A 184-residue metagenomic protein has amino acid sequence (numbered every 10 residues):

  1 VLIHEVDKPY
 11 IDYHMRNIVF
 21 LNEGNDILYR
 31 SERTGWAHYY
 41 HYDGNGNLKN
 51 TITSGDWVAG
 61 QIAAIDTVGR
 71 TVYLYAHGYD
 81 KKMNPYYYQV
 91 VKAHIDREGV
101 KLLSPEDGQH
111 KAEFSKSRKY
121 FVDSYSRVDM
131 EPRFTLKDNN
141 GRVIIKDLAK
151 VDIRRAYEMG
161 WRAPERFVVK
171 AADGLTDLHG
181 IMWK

Functional and structural regions predicted by a protein language model:
V1-V6, R16, Q61-I65, Y88 (+1 more regions): Non-catalytic accessory segments flanking enzyme active sites
I3, Y40, T53: A short local structural element in Rossmann-fold oxidoreductases
V6, S31, D43-G46, D56 (+2 more regions): Short, flexible loop/turn elements at secondary-structure junctions
P9-I11: Sequence/structural signature of outer-membrane beta-barrel proteins
I18-G35, D43, I52-T53, D66 (+5 more regions): Beta-strand C-termini and the immediately following turn/loop, strongest in propeller blades
A37-Y39, N47, Y86-V90, E98 (+1 more regions): Repetitive beta-architecture junctions, highlighting loop-to-beta-strand starts across blade-like repeats
N45-L48, R97-G99, G141-R142: Short coil turn/linker residues within repeat-based beta-strand modules
G46-L48, W57-V68: C-terminal, active-site-flanking charged/polar segments
